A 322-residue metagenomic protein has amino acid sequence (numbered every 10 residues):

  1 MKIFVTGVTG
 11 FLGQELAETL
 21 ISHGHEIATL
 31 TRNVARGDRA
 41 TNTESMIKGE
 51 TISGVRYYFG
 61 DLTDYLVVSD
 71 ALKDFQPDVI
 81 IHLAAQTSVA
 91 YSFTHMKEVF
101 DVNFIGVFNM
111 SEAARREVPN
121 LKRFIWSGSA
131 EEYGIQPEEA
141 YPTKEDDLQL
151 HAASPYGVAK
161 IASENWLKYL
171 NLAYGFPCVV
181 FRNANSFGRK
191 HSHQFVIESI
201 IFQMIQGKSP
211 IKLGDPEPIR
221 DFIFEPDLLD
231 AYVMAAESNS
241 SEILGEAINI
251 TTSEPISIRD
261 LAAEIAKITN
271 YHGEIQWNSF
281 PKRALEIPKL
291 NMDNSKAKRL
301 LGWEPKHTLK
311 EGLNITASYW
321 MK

Functional and structural regions predicted by a protein language model:
M1-S186: N-terminal Rossmann-like NAD(P)+-binding domain of SDR-like oxidoreductases, especially those catalyzing
T19, I205-K322: C-terminal substrate-binding subdomain of Rossmann-fold SDR/epimerase-dehydratase oxidoreductases
L66, D78, A90, K97 (+8 more regions): Residues in well-ordered alpha-helical elements
S69, K73, R115, K168 (+4 more regions): Solvent-exposed, non-membrane alpha-helical residues enriched in polar/charged side chains
I125, E132-E138, G175, H191 (+2 more regions): Proline-centered turn/helix-capping motifs that create local helix->coil transitions or kinks
E138-Y141, H193-Q203: A glycine/serine/threonine-rich, flexible loop-to-helix segment that serves as the NAD(P) cofactor-binding "lid"
A162, W166, L170, I200 (+2 more regions): Hydrophobic alpha-helix immediately C-terminal to the catalytic Tyr-X-X-X-Lys motif of short-chain
